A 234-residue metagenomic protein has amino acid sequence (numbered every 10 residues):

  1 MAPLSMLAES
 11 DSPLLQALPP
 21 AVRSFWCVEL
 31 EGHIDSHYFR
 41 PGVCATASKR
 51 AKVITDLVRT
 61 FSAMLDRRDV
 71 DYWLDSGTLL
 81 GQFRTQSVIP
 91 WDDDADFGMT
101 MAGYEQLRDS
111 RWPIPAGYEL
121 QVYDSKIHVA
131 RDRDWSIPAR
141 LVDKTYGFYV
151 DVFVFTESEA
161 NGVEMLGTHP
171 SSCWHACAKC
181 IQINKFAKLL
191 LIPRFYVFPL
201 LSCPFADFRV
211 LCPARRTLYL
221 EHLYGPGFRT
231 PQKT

Functional and structural regions predicted by a protein language model:
M1-D71, G81, Q86-W91, M99-T234: The feature captures the alpha-helical scaffold/lid subdomain characteristic of nucleotidyltransferase
L74: Aromatic-glycine hotspot motif
